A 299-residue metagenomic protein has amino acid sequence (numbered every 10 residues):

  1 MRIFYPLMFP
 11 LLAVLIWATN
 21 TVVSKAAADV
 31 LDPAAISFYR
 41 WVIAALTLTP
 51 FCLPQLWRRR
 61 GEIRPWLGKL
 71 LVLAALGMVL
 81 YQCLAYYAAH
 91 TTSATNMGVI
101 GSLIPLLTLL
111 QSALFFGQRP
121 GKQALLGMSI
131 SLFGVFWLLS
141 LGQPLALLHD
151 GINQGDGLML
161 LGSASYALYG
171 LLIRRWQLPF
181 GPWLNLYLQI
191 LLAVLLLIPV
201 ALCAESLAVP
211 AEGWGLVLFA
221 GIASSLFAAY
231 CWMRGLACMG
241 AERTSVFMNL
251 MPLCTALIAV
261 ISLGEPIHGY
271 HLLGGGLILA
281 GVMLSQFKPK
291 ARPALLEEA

Functional and structural regions predicted by a protein language model:
M1-F38, A146-R175, P293-A299: Glycine-/small-residue-enriched transmembrane alpha-helix faces in small-molecule transporters and effluxers
P6, V30-L80, L107-T108, A164-L172 (+4 more regions): Transmembrane alpha-helices of multi-pass small-molecule transport proteins
I16, N20-T21, T49-G101, W137 (+1 more regions): Specific transmembrane alpha-helical segments of multi-pass solute transporters/efflux pumps, especially DMT/EamA
A27, I36, R40, A88 (+7 more regions): Hydrophobic/aromatic residues within transmembrane alpha-helices of multi-pass small-molecule transporters
S37-Y39, Q82, N96-L103, G170-V194 (+1 more regions): Helix-helix packing/entry segments at the starts of transmembrane helices
T47-R59, I104-S129, L253-L273: C-terminal transmembrane-helix exit sites in multi-pass transporters
L48, P120-G142, L197, N249 (+2 more regions): Hydrophobic transmembrane alpha-helices of multi-pass small-molecule transport proteins
L48, T108-L110, L114, P144-A204 (+3 more regions): Transmembrane alpha-helical segments that form core, pore/gating elements of small-molecule transporters/exporters
